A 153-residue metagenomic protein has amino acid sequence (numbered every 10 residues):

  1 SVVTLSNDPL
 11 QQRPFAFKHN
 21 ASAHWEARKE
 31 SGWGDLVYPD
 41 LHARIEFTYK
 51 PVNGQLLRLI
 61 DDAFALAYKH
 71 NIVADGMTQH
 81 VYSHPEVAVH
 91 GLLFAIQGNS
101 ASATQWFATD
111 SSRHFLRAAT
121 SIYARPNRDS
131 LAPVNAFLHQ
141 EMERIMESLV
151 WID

Functional and structural regions predicted by a protein language model:
S1-Q12, D129: Short acidic/polar N-terminal linker immediately downstream of export determinants
N7-A65: Secretory pathway targeting signatures of secreted, lumenal, and periplasmic proteins
N20, W33, H42, G91 (+3 more regions): Extracellular structured ligand-interaction cores
A23, A118-D153: Surface-exposed amphipathic alpha-helical segments
A27, A67-N71, L149-D153: Sec/Tat-exported extracytoplasmic proteins
L41-H42, S112-H114, S121-R125: Short connector loops/turns at beta-strand edges and beta->alpha or beta->beta junctions
I45-G54, T104-Q105, R128-A136: Second-shell loop/turn segments in exported
D61-R117: Signature of long, low-cysteine stretches enriched in small and polar/charged residues
